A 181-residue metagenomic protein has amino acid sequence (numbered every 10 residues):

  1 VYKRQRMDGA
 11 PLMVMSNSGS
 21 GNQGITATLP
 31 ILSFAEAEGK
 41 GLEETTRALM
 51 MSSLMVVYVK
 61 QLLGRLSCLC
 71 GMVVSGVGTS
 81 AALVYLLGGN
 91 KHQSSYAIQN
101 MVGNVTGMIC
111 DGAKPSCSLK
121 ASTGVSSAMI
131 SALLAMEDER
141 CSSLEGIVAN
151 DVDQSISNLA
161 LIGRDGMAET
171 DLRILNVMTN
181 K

Functional and structural regions predicted by a protein language model:
V1-Y2: Short, small-residue-biased leader/transition segments that mark boundaries at the very start of proteins
Q5-S16, V56-L66, I109-K114: Glycine/charged-rich beta-loop-alpha catalytic/anionic-binding loops adjacent to active sites
P11-T28, C70-V74: Conserved phosphate/anionic-ligand binding catalytic regions in large, soluble enzymes, centered on
Q23, T28, G39-V57: A glycine-rich phosphate/pyrophosphate-binding beta-strand-loop-alpha-helix module
G24-K40, S80-G88: Alpha-helical support elements that line or immediately flank enzyme active sites and cofactor-binding pockets
K40-M51, L62-S75, N90-S95: Phosphate/pyrophosphate-binding betaalpha-module
V57, V77-A81, S126: Feature representing long, continuous alpha-helical segments
L86-K181: Functionally critical mobile loop/hinge segments
